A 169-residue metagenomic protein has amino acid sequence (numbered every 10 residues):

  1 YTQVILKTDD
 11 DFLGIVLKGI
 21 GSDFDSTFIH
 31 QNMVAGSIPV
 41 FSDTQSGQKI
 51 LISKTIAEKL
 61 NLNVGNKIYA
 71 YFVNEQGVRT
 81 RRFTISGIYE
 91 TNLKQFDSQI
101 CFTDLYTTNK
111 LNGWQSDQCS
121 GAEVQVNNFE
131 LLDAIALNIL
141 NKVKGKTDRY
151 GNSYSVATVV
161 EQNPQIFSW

Functional and structural regions predicted by a protein language model:
Y1-D117: A structural signal for hydrophobic secondary-structure junctions, strongest on transmembrane helix-loop-helix units
V73-W169: Mechanotransmission and gating elements of multispan inner-membrane complexes involved in transport and envelope
